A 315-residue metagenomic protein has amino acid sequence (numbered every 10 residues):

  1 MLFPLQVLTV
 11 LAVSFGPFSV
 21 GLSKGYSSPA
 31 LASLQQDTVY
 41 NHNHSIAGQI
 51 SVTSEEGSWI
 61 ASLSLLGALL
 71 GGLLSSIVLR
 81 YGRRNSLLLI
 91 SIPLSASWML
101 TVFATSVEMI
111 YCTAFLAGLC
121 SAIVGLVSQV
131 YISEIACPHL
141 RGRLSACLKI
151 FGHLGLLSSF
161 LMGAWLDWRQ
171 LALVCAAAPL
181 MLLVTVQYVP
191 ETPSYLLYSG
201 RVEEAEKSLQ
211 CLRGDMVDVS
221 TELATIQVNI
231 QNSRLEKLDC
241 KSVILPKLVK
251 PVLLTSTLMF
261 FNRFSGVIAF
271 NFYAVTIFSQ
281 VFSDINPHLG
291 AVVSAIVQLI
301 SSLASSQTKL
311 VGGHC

Functional and structural regions predicted by a protein language model:
M1-E204, Q210, Q231-C315: Alpha-helical transmembrane bundle of multi-pass membrane proteins
S208-L209, I226: ABC nucleotide-binding domain "signature" region
R213-G214: Short helix/loop segments within enzyme catalytic domains that coordinate or immediately flank catalytic cofactors
V219-Q231: Short, well-structured alpha-helical segments
